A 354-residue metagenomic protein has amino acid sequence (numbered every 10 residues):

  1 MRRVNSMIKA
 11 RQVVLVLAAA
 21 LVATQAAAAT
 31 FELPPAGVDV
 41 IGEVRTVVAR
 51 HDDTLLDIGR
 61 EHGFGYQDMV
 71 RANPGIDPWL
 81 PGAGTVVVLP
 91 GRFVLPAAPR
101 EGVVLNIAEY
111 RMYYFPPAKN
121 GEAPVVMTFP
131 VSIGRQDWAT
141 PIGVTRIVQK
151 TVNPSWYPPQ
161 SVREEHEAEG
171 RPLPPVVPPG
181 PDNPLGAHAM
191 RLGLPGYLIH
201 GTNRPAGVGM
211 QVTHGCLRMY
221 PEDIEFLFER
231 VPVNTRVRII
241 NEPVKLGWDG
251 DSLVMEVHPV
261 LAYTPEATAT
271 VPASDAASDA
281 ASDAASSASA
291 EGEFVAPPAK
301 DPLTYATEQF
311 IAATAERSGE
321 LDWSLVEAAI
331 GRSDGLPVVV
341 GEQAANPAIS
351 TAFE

Functional and structural regions predicted by a protein language model:
R2-V14: Bacterial N-terminal signal peptides that target proteins for export
A23-A26: N-terminal signal peptide c-region/cleavage motif recognized by signal peptidases
T30-G63: Primarily a LysM-type cell-wall glycan-binding module
R50-L80, E122-V125: LysM (lysin motif) carbohydrate-binding repeats in extracellular/periplasmic proteins that recognize
D52, G82-V87, N234-V237: Loop/turn positions that initiate beta-strands
F93-P205, F226-E229, V257-H258, T264-A267 (+3 more regions): Gly/Pro-biased beta-strand-loop elements
F228-T270: N-terminal targeting pre-sequences for secretion and organelle import
